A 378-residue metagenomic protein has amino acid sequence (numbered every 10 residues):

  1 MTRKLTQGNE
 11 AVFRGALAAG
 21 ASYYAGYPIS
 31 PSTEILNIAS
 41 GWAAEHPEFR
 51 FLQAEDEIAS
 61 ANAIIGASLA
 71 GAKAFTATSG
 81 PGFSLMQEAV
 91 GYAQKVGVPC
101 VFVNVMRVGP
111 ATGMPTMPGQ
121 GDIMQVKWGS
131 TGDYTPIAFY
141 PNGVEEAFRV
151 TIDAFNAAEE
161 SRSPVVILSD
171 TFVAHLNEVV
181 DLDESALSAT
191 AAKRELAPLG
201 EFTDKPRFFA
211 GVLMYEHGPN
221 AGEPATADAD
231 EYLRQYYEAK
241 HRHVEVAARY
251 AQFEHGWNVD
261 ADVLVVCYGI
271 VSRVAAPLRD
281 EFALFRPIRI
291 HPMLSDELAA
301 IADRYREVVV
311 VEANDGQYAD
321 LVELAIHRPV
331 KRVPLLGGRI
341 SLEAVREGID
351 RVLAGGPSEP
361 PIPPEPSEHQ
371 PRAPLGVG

Functional and structural regions predicted by a protein language model:
M1-W128, T135, G143, R346-G348 (+1 more regions): Thiamine diphosphate
T33, G82-L85, R107-T112, V173-H175 (+3 more regions): Short gly/pro/ser/thr-enriched loop/turn and capping motifs at secondary-structure boundaries
S40-E45, E238, A276-F285, H327-R328: Short helix-loop-beta junction
E45, R162-H255: Conformationally flexible catalytic loops at phosphate/diphosphate-handling active centers
F139, G143-E178: Conserved anion/nucleotide-ligand pocket segment
Y268-I301: Generic long, charged, amphipathic alpha-helical segments
E312-G378: Peripheral docking tails and interdomain loops at the edges of cofactor- or intermediate-handling domains
